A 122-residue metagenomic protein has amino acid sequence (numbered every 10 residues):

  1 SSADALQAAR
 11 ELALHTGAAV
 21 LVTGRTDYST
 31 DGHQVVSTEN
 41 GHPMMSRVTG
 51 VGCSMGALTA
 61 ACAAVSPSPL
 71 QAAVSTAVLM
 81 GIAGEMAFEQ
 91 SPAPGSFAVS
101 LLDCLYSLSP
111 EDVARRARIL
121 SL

Functional and structural regions predicted by a protein language model:
S1-V35: Conserved phosphate/ATP/ADP-binding segment of small-molecule kinases
A3-L6, C53, L70, V74 (+2 more regions): Electropositive phosphate-/nucleotide-binding environments in soluble metabolic enzymes
A8-A13, P69-G84, L101-L102: Short, well-structured alpha-helical segments that form the helix of a local strand-helix-strand
A18-L21, D27, V35-S37, G56 (+3 more regions): Structural motif
R25-T26, H42-P43, T76-I82: Glycine-rich beta-alpha junction loops
H33-M45: Glycine/charged-rich beta-loop-alpha catalytic/anionic-binding loops adjacent to active sites
R47-L79: Short, small-residue alpha-helix embedded
I82-L122: Charged C-terminal helix
